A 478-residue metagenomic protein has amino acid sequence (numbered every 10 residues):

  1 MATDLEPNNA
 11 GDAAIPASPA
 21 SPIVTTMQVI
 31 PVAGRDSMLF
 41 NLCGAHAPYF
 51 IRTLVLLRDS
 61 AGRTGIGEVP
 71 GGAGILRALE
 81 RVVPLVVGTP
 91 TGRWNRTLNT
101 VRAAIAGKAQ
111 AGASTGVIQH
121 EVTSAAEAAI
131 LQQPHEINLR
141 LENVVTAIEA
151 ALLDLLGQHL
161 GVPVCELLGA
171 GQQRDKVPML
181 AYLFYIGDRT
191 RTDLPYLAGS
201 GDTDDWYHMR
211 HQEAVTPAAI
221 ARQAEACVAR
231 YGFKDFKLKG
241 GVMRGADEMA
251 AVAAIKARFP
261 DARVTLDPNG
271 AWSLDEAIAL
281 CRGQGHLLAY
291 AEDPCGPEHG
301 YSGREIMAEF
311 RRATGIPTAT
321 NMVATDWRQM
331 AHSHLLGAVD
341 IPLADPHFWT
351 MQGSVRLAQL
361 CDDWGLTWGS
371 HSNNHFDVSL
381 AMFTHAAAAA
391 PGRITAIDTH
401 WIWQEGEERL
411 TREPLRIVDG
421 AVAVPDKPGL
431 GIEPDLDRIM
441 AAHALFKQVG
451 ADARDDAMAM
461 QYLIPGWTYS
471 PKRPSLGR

Functional and structural regions predicted by a protein language model:
A2-P7, I15, P19-G34, L357-L360 (+1 more regions): Flexible C-terminal active-site loop/helix
A33-N41: Short Pro/Gly-enriched beta-strand edge/turn motifs at strand-loop
R58-H159, P471-R478: Metal- or metallocofactor-binding catalytic centers and their adjacent structured scaffolds across diverse enzyme
G62, I148, G161, F236 (+6 more regions): Conserved, mostly hydrophobic/aromatic
L139, A151-L197: Glycine-rich, aromatic-flanked loop segments that form ligand/cofactor-binding clefts across common enzyme folds
P178-A221, G240-G241, N269-S273, A319 (+1 more regions): Active-site mouth loops of central-metabolism enzymes
Q223-F236: Catalytic domains of carbohydrate-active enzymes, especially glycoside hydrolases
L238-S379: Catalytic core of soluble alpha/beta enzymes
